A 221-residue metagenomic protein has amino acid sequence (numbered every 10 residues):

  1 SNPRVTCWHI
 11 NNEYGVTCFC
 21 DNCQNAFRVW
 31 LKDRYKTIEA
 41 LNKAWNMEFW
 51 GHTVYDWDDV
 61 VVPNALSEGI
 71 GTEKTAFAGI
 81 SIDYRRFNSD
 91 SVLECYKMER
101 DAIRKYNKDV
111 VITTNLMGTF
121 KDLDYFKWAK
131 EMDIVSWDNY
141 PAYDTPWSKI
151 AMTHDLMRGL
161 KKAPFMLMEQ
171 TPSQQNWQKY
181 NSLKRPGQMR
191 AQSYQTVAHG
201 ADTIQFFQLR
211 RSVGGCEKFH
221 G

Functional and structural regions predicted by a protein language model:
S1-I134, D138-M152: Polysaccharide-binding and catalytic clefts of secreted carbohydrate-active enzymes
T113-G221: Hydrophobic targeting/anchoring helices
